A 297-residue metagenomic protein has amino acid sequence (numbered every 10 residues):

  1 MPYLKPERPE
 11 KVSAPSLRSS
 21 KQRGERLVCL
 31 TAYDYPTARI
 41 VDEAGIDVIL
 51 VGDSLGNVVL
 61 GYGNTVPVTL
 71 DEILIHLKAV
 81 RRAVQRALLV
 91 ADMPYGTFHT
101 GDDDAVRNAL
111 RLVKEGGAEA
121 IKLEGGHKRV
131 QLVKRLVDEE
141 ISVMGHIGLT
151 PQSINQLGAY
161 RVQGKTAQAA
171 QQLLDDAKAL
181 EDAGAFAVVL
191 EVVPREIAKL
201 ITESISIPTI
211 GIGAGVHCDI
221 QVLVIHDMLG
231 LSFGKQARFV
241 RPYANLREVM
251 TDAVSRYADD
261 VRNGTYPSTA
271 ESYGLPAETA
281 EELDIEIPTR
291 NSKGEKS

Functional and structural regions predicted by a protein language model:
P2-A244, E248-E278, E282, E286-S297: Alpha/beta enzyme core
